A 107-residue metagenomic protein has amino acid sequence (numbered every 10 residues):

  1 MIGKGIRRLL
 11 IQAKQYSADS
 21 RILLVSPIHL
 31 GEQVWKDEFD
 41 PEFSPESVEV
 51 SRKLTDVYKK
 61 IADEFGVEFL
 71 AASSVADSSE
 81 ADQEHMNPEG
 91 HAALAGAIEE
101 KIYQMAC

Functional and structural regions predicted by a protein language model:
M1-C107: Alpha-helical cap/lid subdomain in secreted, periplasmic, or secretory-pathway luminal O-acyl-processing enzymes
